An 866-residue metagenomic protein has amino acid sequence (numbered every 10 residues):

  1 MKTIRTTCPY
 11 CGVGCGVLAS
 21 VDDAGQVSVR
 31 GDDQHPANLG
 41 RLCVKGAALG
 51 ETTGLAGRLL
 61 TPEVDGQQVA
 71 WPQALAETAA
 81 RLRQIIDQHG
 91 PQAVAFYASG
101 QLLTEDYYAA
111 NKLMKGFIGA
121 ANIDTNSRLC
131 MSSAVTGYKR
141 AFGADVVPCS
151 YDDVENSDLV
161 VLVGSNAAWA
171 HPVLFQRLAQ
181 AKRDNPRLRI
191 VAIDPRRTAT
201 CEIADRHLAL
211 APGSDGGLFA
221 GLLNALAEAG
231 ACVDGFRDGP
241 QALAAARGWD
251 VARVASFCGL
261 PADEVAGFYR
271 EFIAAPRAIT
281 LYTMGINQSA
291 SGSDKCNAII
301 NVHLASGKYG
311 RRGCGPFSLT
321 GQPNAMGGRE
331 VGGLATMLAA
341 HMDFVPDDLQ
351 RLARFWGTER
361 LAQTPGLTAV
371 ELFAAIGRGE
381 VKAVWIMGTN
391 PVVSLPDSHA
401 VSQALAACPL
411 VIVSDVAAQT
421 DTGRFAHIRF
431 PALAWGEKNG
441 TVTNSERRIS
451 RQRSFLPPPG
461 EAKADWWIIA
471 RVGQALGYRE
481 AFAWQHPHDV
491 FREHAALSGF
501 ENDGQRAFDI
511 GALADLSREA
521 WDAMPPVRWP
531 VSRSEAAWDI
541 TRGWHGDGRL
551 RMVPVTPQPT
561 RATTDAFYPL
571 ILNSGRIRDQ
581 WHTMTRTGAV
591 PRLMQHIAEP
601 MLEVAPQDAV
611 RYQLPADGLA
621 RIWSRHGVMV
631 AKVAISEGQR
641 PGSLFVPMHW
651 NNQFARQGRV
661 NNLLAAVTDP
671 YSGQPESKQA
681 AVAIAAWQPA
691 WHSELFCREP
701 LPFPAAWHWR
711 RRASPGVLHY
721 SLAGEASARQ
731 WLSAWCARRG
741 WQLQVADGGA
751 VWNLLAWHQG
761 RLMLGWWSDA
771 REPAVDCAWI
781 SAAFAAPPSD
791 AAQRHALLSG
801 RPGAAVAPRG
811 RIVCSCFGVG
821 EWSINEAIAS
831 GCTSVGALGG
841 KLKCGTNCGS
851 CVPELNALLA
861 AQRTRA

Functional and structural regions predicted by a protein language model:
M1-A229, P261, F355-A362, G366-E371 (+4 more regions): N-terminal export/assembly segments and adjacent metallocofactor-ligating motifs of anaerobic energy-metabolism
M1-T6, A24-R41, G800-R811, A829-T846: Immediate flanking context of iron-sulfur cluster ligation sites
R5-V17, L39-L49, G810-W822, G840-L859: Local cysteine-cluster metal-coordination motifs and their immediate loop/turn environment, predominantly Fe-S cluster
R196-A199, V416-R453: Flexible glycine/proline-rich, aromatic-decorated loop/lid segments
I273-L372, G377, L476, E480 (+3 more regions): A glycine-rich, hydrophobic/aromatic-adjacent loop/helix-cap motif
R329, L334, D489-R592: Long, low-complexity segments enriched in small/aliphatic residues
P459, D465-D522, T587-L602, Q607-G748: Long, contiguous, secondary-structure-rich segments that constitute the structural scaffold of globular domains
S714-Q793: C-terminal catalytic lobe of FAD-dependent flavoproteins
